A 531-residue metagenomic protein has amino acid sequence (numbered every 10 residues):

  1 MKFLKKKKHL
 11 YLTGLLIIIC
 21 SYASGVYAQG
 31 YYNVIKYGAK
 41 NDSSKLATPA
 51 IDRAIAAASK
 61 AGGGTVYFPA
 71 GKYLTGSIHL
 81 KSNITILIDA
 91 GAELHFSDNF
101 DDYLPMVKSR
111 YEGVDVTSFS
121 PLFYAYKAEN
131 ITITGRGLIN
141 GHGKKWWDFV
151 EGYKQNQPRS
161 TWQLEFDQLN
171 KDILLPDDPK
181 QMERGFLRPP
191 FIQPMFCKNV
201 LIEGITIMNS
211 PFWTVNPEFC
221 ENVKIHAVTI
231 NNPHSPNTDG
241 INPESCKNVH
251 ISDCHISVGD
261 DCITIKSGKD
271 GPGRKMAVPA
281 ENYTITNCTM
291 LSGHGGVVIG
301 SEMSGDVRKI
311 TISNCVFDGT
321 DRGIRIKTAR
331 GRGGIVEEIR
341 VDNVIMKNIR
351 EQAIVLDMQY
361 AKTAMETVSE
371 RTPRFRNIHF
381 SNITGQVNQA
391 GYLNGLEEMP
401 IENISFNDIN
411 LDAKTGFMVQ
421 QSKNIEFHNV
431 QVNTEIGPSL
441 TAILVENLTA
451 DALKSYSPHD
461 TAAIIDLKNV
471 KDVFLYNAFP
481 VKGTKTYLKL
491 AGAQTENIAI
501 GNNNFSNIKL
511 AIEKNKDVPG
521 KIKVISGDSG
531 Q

Functional and structural regions predicted by a protein language model:
K2-T13: Bacterial N-terminal signal peptides that target proteins for export
F3, I18-C20, S24-Q531: Extracellular/periplasmic carbohydrate-active domains that bind, remodel, or depolymerize complex polysaccharides
